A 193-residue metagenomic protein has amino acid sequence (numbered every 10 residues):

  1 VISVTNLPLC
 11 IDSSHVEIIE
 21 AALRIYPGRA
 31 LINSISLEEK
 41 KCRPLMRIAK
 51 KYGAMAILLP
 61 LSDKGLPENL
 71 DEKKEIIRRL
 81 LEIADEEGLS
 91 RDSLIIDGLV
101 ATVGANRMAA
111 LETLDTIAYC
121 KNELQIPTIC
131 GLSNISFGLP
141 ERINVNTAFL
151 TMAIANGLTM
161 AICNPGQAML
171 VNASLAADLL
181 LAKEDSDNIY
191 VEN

Functional and structural regions predicted by a protein language model:
V1-S13, E17-P27, A110, L114-C130: Alpha-helix-loop-beta-strand connector modules within alpha/beta enzyme cores
V1-V4, L31-K40, L70-I77, R107-A109: Short, mixed-charge, low-aromatic patches
C10-I18, I35-E39, C130-F137, I143-N144: Glycine-rich beta-to-alpha transition loops that act as phosphate-gripper elements at the mouths of alpha/beta enzyme
S14, G28-P44, I162-N164: Phosphate/diphosphate-binding loops
A21-Y26, P44-A54, E86-L89: Acidic (Asp/Glu)-rich catalytic clusters
K40-M46, L66-N69: Short, charged, surface-exposed secondary-structure boundary motifs
K51-N193: Catalytic alpha/beta core domains of metabolic enzymes, predominantly
